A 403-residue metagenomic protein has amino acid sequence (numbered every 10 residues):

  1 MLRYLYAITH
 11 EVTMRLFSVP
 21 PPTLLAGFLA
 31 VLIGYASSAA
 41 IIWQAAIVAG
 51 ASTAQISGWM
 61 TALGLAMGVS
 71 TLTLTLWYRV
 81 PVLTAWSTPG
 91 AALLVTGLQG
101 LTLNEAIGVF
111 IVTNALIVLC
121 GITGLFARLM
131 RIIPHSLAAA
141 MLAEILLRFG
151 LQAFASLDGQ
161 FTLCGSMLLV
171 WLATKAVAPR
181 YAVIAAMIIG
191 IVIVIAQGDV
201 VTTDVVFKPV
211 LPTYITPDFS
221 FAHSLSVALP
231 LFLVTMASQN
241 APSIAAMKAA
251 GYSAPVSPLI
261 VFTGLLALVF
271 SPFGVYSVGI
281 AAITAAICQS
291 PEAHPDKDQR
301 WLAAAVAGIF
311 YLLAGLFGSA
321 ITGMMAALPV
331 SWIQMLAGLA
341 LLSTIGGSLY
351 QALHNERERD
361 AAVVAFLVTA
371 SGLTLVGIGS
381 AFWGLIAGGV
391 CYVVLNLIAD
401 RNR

Functional and structural regions predicted by a protein language model:
L2-S57, I184-S257: Helix-loop-helix hairpins and the membrane-proximal interhelical loops of multi-pass alpha-helical transport proteins
T13-F17, T23-I42, T61-L142, A254-L342: Helix-loop-helix junctions within the multi-pass membrane cores of secondary transporters/permeases
A36-S37, T162, S238, I280 (+1 more regions): Residue-level signal for transmembrane alpha-helical positions in Major Facilitator Superfamily
I42-A46, S70, A91-V95, L151 (+10 more regions): Predominant activation on well-ordered alpha-helical scaffold segments within soluble catalytic domains
I47, R131, K248, S271 (+1 more regions): Short polybasic/polar patches that bind polyanions
A51-S52, F126, R180, Y252-S253 (+2 more regions): Short coil/loop linkers at secondary-structure junctions
Q99-V205, V306-R403: Membrane-embedded alpha-helical modules
